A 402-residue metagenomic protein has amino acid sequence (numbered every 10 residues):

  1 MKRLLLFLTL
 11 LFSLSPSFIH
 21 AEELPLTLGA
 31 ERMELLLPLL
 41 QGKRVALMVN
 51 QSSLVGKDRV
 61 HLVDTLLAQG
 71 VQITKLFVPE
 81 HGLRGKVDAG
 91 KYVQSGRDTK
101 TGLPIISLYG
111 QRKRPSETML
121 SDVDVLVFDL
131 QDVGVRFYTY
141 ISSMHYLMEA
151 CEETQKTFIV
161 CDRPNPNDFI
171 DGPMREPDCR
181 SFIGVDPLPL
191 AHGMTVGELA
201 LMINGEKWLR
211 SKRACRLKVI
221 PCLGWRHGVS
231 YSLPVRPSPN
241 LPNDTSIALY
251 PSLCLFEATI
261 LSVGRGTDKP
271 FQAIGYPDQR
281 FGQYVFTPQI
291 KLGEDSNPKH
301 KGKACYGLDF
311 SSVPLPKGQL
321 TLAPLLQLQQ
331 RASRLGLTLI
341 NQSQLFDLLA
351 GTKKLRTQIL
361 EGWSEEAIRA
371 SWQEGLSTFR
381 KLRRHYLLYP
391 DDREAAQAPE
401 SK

Functional and structural regions predicted by a protein language model:
L6-S17: Bacterial N-terminal signal peptides
T74-E80: Short internal beta-strands
G85-G90, I159-R180: Glycine-rich, charge-decorated loop segments at or immediately adjacent to ligand/cofactor-binding or catalytic sites
Q94-D122: Glycine-rich oxoanion-binding loops at beta->alpha junctions
D132-M144: Glycine/threonine-rich flexible loop motifs
R180-S252: Conserved anion/nucleotide-ligand pocket segment
L223-K301: Glycine-rich, aromatic-lined ligand/substrate-binding cores of catalytic and carbohydrate-binding domains
P270, G275-Q373, S377: Conserved functional hotspot residues or short segments at active or partner-binding sites across diverse domains
